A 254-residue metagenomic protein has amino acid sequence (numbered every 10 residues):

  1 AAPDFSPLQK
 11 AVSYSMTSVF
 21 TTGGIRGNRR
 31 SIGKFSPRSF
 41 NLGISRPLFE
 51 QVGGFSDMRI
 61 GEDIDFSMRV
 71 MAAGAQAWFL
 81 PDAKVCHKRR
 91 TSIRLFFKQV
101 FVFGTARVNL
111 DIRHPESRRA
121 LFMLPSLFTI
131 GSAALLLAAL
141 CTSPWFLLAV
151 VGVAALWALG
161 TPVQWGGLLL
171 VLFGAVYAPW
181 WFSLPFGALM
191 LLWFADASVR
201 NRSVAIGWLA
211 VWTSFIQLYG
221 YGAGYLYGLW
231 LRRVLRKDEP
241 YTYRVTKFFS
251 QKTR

Functional and structural regions predicted by a protein language model:
A1, V12-F35, S39-F40, E50 (+2 more regions): Short, flexible, basic/aromatic active-site loop/helix in glycosyltransferases
A2-P3, S56-R118: Catalytic donor/gating beta->alpha subdomain of glycosyltransferases that bind UDP-sugars
S6-K10, T91-K98, S203-I206: Coil-to-alpha-helix initiation sites in intrinsically disordered, low-complexity, charged segments
R30-E62, A73: Conserved nucleotide-sugar donor-binding catalytic segment
G33, R38, R233-R254: Short linear elements at protein peripheries
G54-F55, G61, D65, A72 (+2 more regions): Soluble, non-transmembrane catalytic domains of enzymes that act on hydrophobic metabolites at membranes
V100, T105-L137, L172: Anionic-ligand binding region
F128-V234: Membrane-embedded multi-pass helical conduit in multi-pass membrane proteins, especially envelope-biosynthetic
